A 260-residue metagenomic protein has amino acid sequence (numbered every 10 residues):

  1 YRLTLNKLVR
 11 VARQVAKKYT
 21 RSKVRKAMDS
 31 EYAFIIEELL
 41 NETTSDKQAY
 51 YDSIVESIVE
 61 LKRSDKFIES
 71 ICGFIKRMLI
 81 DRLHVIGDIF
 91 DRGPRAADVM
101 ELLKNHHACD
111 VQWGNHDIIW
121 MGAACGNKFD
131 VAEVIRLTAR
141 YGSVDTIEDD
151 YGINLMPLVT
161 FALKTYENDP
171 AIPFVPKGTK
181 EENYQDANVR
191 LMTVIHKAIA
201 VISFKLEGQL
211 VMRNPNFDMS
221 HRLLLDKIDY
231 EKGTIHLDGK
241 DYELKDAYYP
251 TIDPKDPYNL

Functional and structural regions predicted by a protein language model:
Y1-L260: Feature recognizes metal-dependent phosphohydrolase scaffolds
